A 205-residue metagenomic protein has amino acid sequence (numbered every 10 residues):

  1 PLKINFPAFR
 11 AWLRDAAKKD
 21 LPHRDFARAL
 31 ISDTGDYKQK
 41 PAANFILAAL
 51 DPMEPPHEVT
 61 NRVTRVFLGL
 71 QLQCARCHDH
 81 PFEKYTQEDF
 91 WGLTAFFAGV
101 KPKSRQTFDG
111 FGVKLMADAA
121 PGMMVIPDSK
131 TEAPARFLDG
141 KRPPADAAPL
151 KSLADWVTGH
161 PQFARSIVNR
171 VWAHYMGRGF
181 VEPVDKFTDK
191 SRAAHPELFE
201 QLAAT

Functional and structural regions predicted by a protein language model:
P1-G140, A147-V157, P161-A203: Short, structured secondary-structure elements that scaffold catalytic or ligand/cofactor-binding regions
